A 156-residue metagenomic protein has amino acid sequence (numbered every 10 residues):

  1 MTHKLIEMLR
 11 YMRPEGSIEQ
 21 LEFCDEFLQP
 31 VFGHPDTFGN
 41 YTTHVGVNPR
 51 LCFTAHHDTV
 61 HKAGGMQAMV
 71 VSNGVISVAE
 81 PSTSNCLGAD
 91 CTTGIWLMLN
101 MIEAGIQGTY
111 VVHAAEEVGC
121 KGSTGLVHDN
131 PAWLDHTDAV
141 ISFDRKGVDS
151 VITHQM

Functional and structural regions predicted by a protein language model:
K4, R10-P49: A non-catalytic alpha/beta surface segment that caps or lines the substrate-entry region of metallo-dependent hydrolase
G16-E22, S77-V78, G105-G108: Generic detector of short, locally flexible boundary/turn motifs and exposed helical patches
I18, K62-G64, S150: Generic hydrophobic alpha-helical membrane-span motif
P35-T37, F53-A55, S77-E80, Y110-V112 (+1 more regions): General beta-strand structural signal in soluble alpha/beta enzymes
H44-A89: Catalytic-core environment of secreted peptidases
N85-L87, C91-M156: Acidic/histidine-rich catalytic neighborhood of metal-dependent amide-processing enzymes
